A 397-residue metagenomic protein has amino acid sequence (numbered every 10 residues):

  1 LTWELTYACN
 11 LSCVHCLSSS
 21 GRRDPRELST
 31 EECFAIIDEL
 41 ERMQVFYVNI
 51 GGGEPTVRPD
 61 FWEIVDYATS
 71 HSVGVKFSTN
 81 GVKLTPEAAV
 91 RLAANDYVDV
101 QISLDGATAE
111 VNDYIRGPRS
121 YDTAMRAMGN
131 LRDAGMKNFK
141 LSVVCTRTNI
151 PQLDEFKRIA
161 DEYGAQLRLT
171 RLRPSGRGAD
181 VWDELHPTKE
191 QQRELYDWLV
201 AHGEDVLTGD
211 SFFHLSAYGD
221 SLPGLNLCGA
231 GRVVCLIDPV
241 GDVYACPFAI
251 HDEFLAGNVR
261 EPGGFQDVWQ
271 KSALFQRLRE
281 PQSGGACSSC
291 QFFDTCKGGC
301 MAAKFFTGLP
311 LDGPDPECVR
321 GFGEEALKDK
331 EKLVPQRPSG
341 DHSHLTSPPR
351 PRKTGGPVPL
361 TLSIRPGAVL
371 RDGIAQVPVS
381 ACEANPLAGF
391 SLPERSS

Functional and structural regions predicted by a protein language model:
L1-D99: Conserved alpha-helical substructure of the radical SAM core
L1-R23, D38-R42, F265, P335-Q336 (+5 more regions): N-terminal pre-core extensions flanking Radical SAM catalytic domains
S19, Y114-I115, K271, A303: Residue-level signal for well-ordered alpha-helical positions
L28, A94-Y244, F248-G257: Radical SAM enzyme [4Fe-4S]-AdoMet core and its adjacent flexible, acidic and glycine-rich loops/tails across
T30, F34, R58, T85-E87 (+6 more regions): Structural motif corresponding to alpha-helix initiation and N-cap regions
A165, S211-E325: Accessory C-terminal segments flanking Radical SAM cores
T307-H344, P359: ATP/Mg2+ or Mg2+-diphosphate-binding catalytic cores that bind nucleotide phosphates or diphosphates via glycine-rich
